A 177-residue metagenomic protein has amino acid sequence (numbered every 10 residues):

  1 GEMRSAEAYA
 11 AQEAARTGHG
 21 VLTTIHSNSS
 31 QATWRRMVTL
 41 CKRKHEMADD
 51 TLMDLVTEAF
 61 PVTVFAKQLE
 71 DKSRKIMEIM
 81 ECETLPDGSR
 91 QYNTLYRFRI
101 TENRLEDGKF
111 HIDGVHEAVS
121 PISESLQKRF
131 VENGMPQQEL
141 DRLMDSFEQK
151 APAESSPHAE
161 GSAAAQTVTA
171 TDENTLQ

Functional and structural regions predicted by a protein language model:
G1-E81: Conserved P-loop NTPase nucleotide-binding/switch module
I76-Q177: NTP-binding/hydrolysis catalytic cores, primarily Walker-type P-loop NTPases
